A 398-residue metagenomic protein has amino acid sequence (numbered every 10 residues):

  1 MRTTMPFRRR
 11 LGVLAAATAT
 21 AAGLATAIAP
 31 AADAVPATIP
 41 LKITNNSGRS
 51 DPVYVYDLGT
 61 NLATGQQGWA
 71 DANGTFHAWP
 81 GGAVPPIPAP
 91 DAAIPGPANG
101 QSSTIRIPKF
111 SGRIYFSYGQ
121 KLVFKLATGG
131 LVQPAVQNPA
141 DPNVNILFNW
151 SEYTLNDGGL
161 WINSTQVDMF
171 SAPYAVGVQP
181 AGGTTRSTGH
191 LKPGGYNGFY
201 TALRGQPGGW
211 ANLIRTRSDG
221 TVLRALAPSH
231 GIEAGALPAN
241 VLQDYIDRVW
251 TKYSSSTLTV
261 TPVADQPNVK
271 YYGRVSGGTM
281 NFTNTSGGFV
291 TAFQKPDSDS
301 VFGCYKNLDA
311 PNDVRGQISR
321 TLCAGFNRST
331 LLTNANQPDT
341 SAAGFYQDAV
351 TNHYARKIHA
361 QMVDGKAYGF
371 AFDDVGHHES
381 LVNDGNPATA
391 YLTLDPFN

Functional and structural regions predicted by a protein language model:
M1-A34: Secretory targeting and sorting signals
V35-N398: Extracellular low-complexity, O-glycosylation-prone Ser/Thr/Pro/Gly-rich "stalks" and linkers flanking catalytic
